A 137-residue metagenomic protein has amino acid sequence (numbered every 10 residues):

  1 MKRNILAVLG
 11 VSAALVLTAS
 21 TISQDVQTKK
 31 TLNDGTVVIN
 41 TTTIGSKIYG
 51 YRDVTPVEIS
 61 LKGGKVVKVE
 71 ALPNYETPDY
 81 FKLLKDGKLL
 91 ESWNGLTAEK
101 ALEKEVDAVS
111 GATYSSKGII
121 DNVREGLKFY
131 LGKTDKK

Functional and structural regions predicted by a protein language model:
K2-G10, L17-K137: Flexible, solvent-exposed loop/hinge segments and secondary-structure transition points
